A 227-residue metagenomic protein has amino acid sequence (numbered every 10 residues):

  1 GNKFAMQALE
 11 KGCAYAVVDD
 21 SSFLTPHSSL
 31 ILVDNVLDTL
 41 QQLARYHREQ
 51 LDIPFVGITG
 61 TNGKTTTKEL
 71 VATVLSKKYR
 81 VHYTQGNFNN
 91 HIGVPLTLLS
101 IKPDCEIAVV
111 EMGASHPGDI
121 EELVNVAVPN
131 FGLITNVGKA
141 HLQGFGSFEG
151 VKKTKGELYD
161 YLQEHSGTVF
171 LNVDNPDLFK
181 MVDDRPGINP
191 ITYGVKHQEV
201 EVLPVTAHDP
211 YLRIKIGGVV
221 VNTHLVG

Functional and structural regions predicted by a protein language model:
G1-Q42: N-terminal leader/targeting and accessory segments in enzymes
A16-F23, V173-D177, V195-H197: Short, polar loop motifs at secondary-structure junctions
D20, N35, N90, N175 (+2 more regions): Intrinsic-disorder/low-complexity, polar/charged segments
S22-F23, R48, A114, A207 (+1 more regions): Short polar/acidic secondary-structure junctions
L24, V36-L40, N90, K196-E201: A short acidic, often aromatic-flanked loop/helix-cap motif at beta-alpha or helix-coil junctions that lines enzyme
S28, F148-E149, D184-G227: Adenine nucleotide phosphate-binding catalytic loops in nucleotide-utilizing enzymes
L32, D38-V173, D177-P186, G217: Phosphate-binding loop of NTP-binding sites
